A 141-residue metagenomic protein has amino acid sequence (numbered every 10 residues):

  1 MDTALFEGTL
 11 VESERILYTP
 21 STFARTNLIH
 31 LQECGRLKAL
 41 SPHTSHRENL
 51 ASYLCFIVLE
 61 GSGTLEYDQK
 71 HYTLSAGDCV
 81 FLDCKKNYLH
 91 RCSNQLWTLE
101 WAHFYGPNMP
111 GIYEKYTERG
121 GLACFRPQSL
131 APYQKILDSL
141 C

Functional and structural regions predicted by a protein language model:
M1-T73, D78, P110, G120-G121: Generic protein-terminus/edge-of-domain signal
T26, W101-F104, Q128-P132: A generic short alpha-helical patch detector that favors 3-5-residue windows in or near N-terminal regions
N27, R47-E48, R91, R126-S129: Aromatic-acidic/polar surface patches that form glycan- and anion
E66-Y67, H90-C92, I112, C124-F125: Short, hydrophobic secondary-structure boundary micro-motifs
H71, C84-M109: Ligand-binding loop in jelly-roll beta-barrel domains
G111-C141: Amphipathic alpha-helical segments enriched in hydrophobic/aromatic residues interleaved with Lys/Arg
